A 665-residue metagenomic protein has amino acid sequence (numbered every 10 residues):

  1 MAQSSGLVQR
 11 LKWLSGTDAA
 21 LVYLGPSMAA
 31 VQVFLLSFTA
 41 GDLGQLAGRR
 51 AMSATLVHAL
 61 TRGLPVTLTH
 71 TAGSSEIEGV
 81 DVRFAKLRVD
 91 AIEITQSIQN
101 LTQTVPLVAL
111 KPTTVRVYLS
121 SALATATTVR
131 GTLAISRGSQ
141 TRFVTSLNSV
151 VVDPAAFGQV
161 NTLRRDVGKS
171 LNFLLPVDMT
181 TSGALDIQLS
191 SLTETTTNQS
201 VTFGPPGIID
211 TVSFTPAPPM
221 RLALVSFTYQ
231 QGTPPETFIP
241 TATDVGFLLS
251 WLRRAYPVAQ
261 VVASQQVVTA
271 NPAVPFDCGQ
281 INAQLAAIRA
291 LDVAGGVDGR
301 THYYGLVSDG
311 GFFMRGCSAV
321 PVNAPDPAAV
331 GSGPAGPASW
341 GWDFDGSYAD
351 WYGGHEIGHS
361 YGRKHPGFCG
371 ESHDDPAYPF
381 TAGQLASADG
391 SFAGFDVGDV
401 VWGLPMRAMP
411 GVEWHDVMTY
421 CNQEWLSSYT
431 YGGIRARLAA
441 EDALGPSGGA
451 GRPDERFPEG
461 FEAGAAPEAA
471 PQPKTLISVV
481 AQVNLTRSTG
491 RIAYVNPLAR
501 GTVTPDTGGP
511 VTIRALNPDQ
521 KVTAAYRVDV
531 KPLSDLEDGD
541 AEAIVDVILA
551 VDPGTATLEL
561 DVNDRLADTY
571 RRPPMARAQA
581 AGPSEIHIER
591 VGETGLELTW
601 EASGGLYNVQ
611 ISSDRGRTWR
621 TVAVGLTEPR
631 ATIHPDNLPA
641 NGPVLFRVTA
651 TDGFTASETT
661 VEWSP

Functional and structural regions predicted by a protein language model:
M1-F84: Exposed beta-strand/loop interface patches that mediate assembly or binding
A29-Q32, A40, A47-G48, V57 (+4 more regions): Extracellular glycoprotein-like low-complexity segments
L60, V177-G183, L549-G554, P635-G642: Surface-exposed, short loops/turns at beta-strand junctions within beta-sandwich domains
S136, Q610-D614, R647: Conserved Ser/Thr-centered positions that define the repeating blades of beta-propeller domains
F143, N148, L175-V177, S213-P376: Active-site-proximal segment of zinc-dependent metalloprotease catalytic domains
N148-P219: Extended acidic/polar, glycine-enriched regions that form or flank non-catalytic beta-rich accessory modules
T197-D210, Y526, R565-A576, F654-P665: Edge beta-strands of extracellular beta-sandwich domains
G336-E424: The catalytic-center signature of Zn2+-dependent metalloproteases
